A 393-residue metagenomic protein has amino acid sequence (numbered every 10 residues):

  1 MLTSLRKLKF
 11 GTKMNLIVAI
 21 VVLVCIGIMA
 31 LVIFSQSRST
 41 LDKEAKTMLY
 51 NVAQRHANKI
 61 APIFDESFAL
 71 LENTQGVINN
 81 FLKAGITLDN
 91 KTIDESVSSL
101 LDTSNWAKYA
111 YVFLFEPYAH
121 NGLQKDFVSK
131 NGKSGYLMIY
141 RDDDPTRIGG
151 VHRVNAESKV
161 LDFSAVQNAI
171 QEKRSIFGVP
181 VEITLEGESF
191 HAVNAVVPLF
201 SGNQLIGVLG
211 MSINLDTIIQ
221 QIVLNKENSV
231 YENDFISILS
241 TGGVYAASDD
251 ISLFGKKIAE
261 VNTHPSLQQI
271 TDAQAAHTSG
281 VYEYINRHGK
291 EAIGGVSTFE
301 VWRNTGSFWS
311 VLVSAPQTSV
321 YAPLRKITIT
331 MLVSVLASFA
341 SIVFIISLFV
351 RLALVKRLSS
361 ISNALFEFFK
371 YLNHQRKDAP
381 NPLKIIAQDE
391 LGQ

Functional and structural regions predicted by a protein language model:
S4-M48, L332-A340: Extreme N-terminal signal-anchor transmembrane helix of membrane signaling/transducer proteins, especially in bacteria
N15, A19, I33-I63, S67 (+5 more regions): Juxtamembrane interface helices immediately C-terminal to a transmembrane segment
Y50, Q54, A61-E95, T103 (+2 more regions): Extracellular/periplasmic ligand-binding regions of membrane signal-transduction receptors
K83, L101-R174, G178-S189, V244-H264: Extracellular/periplasmic ligand-sensing ectodomains of membrane signal-transduction proteins
N90-S104, V208, S212-F254: Solvent-exposed, extracytoplasmic
E188-N225, A247, I293-S297, S307-P323: Conserved beta-strands of PAS-like sensory domains
F200-S201, V261-I329: Extracellular/periplasmic juxtamembrane segments that couple receptor/chemosensory ectodomains to their
A353-P380: Membrane-proximal alpha-helical signal-transduction linkers
